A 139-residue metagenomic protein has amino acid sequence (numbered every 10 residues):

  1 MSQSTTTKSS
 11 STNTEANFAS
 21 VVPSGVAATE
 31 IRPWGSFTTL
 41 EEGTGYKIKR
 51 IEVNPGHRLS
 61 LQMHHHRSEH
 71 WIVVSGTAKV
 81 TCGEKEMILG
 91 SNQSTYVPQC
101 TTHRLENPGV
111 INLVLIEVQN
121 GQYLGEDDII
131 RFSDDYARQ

Functional and structural regions predicted by a protein language model:
M1-K47, I129-Q139: A short, N-terminal "cap"/entry segment at the start of jelly-roll beta-barrel domains of the cupin/DSBH fold
L40-G43, R50, T77, R104: A structural signal for the main folded, soluble domain(s) of proteins
K47-H66: Conserved short histidine dyad/triad with adjacent acidic residue
S60-L61, V80-T81, V97, H103-G109 (+1 more regions): Short beta-strand His + acidic residue motifs that chelate non-heme Fe in jelly-roll/DSBH and cupin folds
H66-K79, G83: Glycine- and acidic-residue-biased ligand/ion/polar-headgroup-sensing regions
H70, V110-R131: A short hydrophobic beta-strand segment most commonly corresponding to one strand of the jelly-roll/cupin
E84-T102: Short acidic-glycine-tyrosine-enriched beta hairpin
